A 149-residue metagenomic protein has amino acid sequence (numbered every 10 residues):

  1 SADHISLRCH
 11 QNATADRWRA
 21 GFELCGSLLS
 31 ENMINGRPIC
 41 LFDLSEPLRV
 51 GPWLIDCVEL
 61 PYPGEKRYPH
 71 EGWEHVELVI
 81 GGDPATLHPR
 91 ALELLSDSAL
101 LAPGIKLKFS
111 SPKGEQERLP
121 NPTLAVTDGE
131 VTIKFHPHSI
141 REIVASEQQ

Functional and structural regions predicted by a protein language model:
S1-D3, L7-R37, L41-Q149: Glyoxalase I/VOC metalloenzyme domain signal
